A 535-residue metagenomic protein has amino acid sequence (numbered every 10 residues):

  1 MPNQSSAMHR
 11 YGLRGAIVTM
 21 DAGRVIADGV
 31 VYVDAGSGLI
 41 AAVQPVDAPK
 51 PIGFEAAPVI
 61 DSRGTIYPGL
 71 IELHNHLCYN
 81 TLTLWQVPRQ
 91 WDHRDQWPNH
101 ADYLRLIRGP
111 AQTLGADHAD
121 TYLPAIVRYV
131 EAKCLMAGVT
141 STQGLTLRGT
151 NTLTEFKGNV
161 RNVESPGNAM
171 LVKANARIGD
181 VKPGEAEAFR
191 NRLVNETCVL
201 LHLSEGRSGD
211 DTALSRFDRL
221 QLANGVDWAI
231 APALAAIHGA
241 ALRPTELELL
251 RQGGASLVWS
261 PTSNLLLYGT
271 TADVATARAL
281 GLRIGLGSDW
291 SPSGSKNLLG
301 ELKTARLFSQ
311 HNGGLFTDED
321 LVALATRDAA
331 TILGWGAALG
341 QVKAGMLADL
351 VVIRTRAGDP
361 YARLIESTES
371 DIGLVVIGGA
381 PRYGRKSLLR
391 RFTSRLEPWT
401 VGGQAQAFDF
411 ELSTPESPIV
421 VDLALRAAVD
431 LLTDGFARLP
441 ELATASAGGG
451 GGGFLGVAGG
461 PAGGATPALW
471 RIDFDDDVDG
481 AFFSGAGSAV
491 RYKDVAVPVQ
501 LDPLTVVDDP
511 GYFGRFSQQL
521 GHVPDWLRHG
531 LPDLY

Functional and structural regions predicted by a protein language model:
M1-G53, H76-N80, P88-R89, H93-Q96 (+3 more regions): Active-site microenvironment of metallo-dependent hydrolases
A16, L220-I230, D273-T355, E366-P381: His/Asp/Glu-enriched, well-ordered alpha-helical/loop segment that forms or immediately abuts the divalent-metal
D47-Y67, E72: Active-site metal-binding motif and surrounding structural segment of the metallo-beta-lactamase
R63, H74, C134, L250 (+3 more regions): Conserved, mostly hydrophobic/aromatic
G69-L82, C198-G206: Histidine-centered catalytic micro-motifs
W85-D92, K303-L307: Basic, amphipathic juxtamembrane/active-site segments that coordinate anionic phosphate or diphosphate groups
G144-P292, Q310-L315, W526: Active-site core of metal-dependent hydrolases
L267-A272, S295-N297, Y361-R363, R385: Short, charged, surface-exposed secondary-structure boundary motifs
